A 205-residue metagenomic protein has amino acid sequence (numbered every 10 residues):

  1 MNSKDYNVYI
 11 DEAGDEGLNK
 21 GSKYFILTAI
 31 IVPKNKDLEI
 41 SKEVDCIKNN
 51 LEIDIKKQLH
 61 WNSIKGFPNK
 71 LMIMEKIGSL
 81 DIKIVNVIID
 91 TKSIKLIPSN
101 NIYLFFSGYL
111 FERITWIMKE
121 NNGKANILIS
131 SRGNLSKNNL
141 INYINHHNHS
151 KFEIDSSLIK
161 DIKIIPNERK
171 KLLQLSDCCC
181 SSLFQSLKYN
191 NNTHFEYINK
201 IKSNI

Functional and structural regions predicted by a protein language model:
M1-I205: Phosphate-ester processing/binding pockets and catalytic centers
